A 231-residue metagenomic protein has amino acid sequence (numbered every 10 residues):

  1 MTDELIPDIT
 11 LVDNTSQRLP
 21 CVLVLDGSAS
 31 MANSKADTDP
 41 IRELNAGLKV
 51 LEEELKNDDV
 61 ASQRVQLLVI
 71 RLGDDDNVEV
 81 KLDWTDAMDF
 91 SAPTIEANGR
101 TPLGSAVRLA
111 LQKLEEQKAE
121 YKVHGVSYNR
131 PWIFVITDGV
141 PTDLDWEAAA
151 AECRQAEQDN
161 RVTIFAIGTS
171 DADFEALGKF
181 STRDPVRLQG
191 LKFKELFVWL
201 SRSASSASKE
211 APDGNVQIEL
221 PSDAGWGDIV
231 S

Functional and structural regions predicted by a protein language model:
M1-S231: Acidic, low-complexity intrinsically disordered regions
